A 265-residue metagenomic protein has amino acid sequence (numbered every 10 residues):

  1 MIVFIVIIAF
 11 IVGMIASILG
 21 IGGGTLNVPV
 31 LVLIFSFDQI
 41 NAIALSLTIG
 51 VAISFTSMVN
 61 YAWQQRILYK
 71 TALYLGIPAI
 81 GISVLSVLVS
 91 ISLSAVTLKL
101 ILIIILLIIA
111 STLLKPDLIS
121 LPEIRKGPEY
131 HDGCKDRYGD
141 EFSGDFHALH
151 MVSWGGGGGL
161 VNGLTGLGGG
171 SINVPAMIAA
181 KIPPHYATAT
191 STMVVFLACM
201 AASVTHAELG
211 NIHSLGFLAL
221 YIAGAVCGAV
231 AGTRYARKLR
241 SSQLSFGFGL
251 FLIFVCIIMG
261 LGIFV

Functional and structural regions predicted by a protein language model:
M1-M14, L33, Q39, N60-G159 (+3 more regions): Juxtamembrane transmembrane-helix boundary motif
I5-A9, T48, A187, M193: Alpha-helical transmembrane segments of multi-pass membrane proteins
G20-N27, T165-V174: Transmembrane helix boundary and interhelical junction motifs in multipass membrane proteins
G22-G23, F55, G81, L85 (+4 more regions): Residue positions within transmembrane alpha-helices of multi-pass solute transporters
D38-L45, K181-T192: Membrane-interface alpha-helices at helix entry/exit sites of multi-pass transporters
S46-G50, S191-V195, F217-L218, I222: Short hydrophobic/aromatic, small-residue-rich stretches within specific transmembrane helices of secondary active
L47-N60: Transmembrane alpha-helices of multi-pass small-molecule transport proteins
